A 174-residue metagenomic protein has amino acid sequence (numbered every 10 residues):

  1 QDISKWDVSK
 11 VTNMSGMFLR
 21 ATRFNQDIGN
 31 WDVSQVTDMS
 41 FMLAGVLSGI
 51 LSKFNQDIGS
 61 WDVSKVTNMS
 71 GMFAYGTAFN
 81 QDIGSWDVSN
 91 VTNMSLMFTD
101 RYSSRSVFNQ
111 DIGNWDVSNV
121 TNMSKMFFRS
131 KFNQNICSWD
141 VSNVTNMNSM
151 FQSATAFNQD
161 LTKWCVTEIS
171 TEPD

Functional and structural regions predicted by a protein language model:
Q1-D174: Negatively charged
